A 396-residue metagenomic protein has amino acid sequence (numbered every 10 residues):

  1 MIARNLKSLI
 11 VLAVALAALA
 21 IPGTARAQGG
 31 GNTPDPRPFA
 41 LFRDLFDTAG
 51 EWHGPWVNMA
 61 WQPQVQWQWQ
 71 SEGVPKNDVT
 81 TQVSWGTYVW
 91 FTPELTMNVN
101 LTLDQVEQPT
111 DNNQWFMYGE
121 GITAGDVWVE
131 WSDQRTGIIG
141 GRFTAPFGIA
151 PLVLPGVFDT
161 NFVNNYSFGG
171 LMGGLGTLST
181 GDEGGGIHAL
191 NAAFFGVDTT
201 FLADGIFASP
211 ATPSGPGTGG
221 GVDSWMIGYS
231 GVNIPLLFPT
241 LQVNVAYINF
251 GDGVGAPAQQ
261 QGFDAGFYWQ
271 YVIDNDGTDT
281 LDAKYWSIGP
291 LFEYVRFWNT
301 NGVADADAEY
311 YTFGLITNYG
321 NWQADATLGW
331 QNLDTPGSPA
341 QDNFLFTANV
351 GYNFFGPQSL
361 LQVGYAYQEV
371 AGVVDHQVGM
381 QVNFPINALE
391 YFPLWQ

Functional and structural regions predicted by a protein language model:
I2, L6, L12-L16, G23-Q62 (+2 more regions): N-terminal periplasmic/intermembrane-space "pro-region" immediately following the signal or transit peptide
P34-R37, L41-Q62, I187-A189, V222-F346: Detector for outer-membrane/organellar transmembrane beta-barrel domains, recognizing the amphipathic beta-strand
P63-S71, L101-E107, D133-R135, R142-P146 (+11 more regions): Transmembrane beta-strands of outer-membrane beta-barrel pores
Q70-G73, P109-W115, F158-N164, P210-P216 (+4 more regions): Extracellular loop and loop/strand-boundary signature of outer-membrane beta-barrel proteins
P75-V83, E120-G125, S132, F168-G174 (+5 more regions): Residues that define the transmembrane beta-barrel architecture of outer-membrane proteins
N77-T200, Q323: Outer membrane beta-barrel
V83-V89, D126-W131, G174-L178, I227-N233 (+5 more regions): Residues on the lipid-exposed face of transmembrane beta-strands in outer-membrane beta-barrel proteins
V350, V374-Q396: Outer-membrane beta-barrel "beta-signal"
